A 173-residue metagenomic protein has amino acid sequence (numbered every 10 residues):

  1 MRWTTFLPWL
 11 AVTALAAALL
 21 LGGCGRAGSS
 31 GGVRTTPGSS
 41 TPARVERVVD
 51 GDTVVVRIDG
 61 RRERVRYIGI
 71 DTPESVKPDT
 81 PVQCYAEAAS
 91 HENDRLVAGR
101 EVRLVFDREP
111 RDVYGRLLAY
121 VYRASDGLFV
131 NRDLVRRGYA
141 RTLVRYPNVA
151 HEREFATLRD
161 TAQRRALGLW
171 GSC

Functional and structural regions predicted by a protein language model:
M1-C173: Small beta-barrel nucleic-acid-binding modules, primarily SNase/OB-fold domains and secondarily Tudor-like barrels
